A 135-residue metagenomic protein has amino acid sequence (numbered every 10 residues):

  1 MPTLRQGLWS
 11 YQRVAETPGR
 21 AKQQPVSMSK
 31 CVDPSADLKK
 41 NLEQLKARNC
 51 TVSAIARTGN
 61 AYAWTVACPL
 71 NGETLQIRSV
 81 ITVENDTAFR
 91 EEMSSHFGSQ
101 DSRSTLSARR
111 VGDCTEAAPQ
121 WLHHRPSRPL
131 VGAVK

Functional and structural regions predicted by a protein language model:
M1-L8: N-terminal helix-cap/turn-to-beta initiation motif at the start of protein domains
Y11-R13, A63-L70, S79-V80, E91-F97: Short beta-strand segments that buttress and anchor functional surface loops
Q12-N49, S127-K135: Short, solvent-exposed loop/hinge segments that bridge or flank secondary-structure elements
E16-K22, L70-L75, F97-S102: Short, cysteine-centered beta-strand-loop-beta hairpins and adjacent loop/turn segments enriched in charged/polar
M28-K30, T51-A54, Q76-V83, E92-S95 (+1 more regions): Hydrophobic/aromatic beta-strand elements that line small-molecule binding cavities or substrate pockets in beta-rich
K30-V32, N49-T51, A67-P69, D113-T115: Sequence contexts marking disulfide-bonded cysteines in secreted/extracellular proteins
T58, V83-T87: Residue-level recognition of beta-strand termini and adjacent short loop/turns
F97-V134: Edge beta-strand at a domain terminus
